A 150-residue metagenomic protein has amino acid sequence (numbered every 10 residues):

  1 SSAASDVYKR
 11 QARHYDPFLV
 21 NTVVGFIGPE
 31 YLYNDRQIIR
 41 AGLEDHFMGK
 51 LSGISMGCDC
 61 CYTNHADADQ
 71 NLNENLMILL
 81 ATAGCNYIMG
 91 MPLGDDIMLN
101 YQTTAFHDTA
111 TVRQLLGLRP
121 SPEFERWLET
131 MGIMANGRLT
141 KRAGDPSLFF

Functional and structural regions predicted by a protein language model:
S1-Y8: Short, small-residue-biased leader/transition segments that mark boundaries at the very start of proteins
A3, H14-D16, G84: Short loop/turn motifs at secondary-structure junctions
Y8, L99-Q102: Broad hydrophobic/π-residue packing in well-ordered secondary structure
K9-I27: A glycine- and small/hydrophobic-rich beta-loop-beta segment that serves as a flexible "lid/hinge" or phosphate-binding
R10, L79, T111: Alpha-helical scaffold segments in soluble metabolic enzymes
F18, G49-I54, P120-F124: Glycoside hydrolase catalytic-domain groove-lining segments
G25-M98: Hydrophobic alpha-helical bundle architecture
D35, Q102-F150: Extended, intrinsically disordered, low-complexity segments
